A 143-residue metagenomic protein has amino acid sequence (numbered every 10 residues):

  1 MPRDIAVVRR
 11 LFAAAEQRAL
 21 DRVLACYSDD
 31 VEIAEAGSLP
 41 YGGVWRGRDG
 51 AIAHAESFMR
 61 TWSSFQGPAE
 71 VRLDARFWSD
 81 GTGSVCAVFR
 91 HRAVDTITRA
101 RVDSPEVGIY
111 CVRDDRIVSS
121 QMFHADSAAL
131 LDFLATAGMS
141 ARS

Functional and structural regions predicted by a protein language model:
M1-S143: C-terminal and inter-domain tail/linker signature
